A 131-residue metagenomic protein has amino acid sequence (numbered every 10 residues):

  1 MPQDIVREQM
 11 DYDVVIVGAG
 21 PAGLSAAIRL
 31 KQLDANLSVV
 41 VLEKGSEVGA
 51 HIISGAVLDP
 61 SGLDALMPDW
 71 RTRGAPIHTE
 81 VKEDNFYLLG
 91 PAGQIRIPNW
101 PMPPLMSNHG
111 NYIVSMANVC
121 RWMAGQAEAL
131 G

Functional and structural regions predicted by a protein language model:
M1-D11: A short, basic/flexible loop-to-alpha-helix module at the beginning of a structural domain
D4-V6, A92, P104-M106: A structured beta-alpha segment of the ubiquitous adenosine-cofactor-binding alpha/beta core
Y12-V40: N-terminal Rossmann-like FAD-binding beta1-loop-alpha1 element of flavoenzymes
A19-P21, K44, M116: Glycine-rich Rossmann-fold phosphate-binding loop(s) that bind the pyrophosphate of adenine dinucleotide cofactors
G23, A56-D59, T79, Y112 (+2 more regions): Generic structural signal for well-ordered, non-membrane alpha-helical segments in soluble metabolic enzymes
L33, K44-G93: N-terminal FAD cofactor-binding segment of flavoenzymes
R96-N108: Glycine-rich phosphate/pyrophosphate-binding loop and adjacent beta-alpha nucleotide/cofactor-binding cores
L105-A129: Short beta-strand to alpha-helix junction loop
